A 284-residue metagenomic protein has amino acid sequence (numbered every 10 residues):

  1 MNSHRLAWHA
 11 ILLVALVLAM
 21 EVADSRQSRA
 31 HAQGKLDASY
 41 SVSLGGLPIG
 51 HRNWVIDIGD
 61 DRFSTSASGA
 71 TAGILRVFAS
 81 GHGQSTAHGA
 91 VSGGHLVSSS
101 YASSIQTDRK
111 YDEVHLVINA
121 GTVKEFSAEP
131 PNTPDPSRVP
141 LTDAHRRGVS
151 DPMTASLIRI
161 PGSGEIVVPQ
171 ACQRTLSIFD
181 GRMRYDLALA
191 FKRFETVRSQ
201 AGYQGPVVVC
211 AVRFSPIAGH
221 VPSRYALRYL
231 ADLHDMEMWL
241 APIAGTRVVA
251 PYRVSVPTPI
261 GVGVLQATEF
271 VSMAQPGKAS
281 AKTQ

Functional and structural regions predicted by a protein language model:
M1-L12: Bacterial N-terminal signal peptides that target proteins for export
N2, G73, D151-P152: Poly-acidic low-complexity segments
R5, N53, A79-H82, S100 (+3 more regions): Solvent-exposed, flexible loop/coil residues
A10-E21: Bacterial N-terminal signal peptides
M20-A30: Signal peptide processing junction and immediate N-terminal pro/mature segment of secreted/exported proteins
S28-A120, I166-Q284: Acidic, serine/threonine-rich low-complexity disordered tracts
R109-P152: Internal, conserved structured core segments that host functional sites
A144-R182: Extracytoplasmic beta-rich ectodomain segments of secreted or membrane-anchored proteins
